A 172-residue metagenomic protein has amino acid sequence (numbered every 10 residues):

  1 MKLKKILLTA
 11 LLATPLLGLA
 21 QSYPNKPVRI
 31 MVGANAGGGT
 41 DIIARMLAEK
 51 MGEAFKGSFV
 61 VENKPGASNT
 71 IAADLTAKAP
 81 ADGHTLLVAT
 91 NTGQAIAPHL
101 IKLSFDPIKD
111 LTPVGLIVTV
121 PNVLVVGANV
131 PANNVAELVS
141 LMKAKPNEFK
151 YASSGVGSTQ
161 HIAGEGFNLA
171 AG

Functional and structural regions predicted by a protein language model:
M1-N25, A136: Short, low-complexity disordered leader/linker segments with a strong preference for bacterial N-terminal type II
L19-R29, A36, F55-S58, A79-T85 (+2 more regions): Immediate post-signal peptide segment of exported/extracytoplasmic ligand-binding proteins
P27-V28, E53-A67, I108-L111, N147-K150 (+1 more regions): A local structural motif
I30-I43, A67, S153-T159: Extracytoplasmic "Venus flytrap"
T40-K56, H161-L169: Short, polar/charged alpha-helical segment
E62-A81: Beta-alpha junction/loop-to-helix N-cap segments that form part of ligand/metal-binding clefts
L75-G83, N91, H99-G172: Hinge/capping helix and adjacent helix->loop/strand transition within the periplasmic-binding protein
